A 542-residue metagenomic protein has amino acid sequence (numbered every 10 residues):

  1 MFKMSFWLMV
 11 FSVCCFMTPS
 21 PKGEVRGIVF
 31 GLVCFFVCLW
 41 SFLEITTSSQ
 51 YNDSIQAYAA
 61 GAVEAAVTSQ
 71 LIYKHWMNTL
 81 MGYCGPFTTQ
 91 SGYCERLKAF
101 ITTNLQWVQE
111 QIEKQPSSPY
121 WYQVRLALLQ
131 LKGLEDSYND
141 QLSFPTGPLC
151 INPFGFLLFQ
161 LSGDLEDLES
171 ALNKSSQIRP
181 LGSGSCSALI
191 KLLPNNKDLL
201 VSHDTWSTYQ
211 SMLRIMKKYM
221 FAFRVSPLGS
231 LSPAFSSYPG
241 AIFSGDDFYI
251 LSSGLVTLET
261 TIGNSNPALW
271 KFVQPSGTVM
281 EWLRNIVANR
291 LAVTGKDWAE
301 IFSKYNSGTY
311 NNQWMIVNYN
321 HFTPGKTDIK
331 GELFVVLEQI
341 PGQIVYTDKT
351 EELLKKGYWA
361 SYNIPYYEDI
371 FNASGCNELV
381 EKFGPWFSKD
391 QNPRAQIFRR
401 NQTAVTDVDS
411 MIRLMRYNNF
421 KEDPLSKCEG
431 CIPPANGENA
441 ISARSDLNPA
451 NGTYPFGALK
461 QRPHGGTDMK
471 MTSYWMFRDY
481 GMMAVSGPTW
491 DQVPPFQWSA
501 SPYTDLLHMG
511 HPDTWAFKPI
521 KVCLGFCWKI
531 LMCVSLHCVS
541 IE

Functional and structural regions predicted by a protein language model:
V10-L199, Y209-S211, F221-F243, N264-F272 (+2 more regions): C-terminus-biased signal that marks the final domain/tail of proteins
S202-D204, L258-T260, V317: Generic beta-strand/beta-sheet core signal
I215-K218: Short Gly/aromatic-enriched secondary-structure transition segments
D247-F248: Structural signature for solvent-exposed beta-strand/loop edge elements and short helix-capping sites, enriched
L251-V256: Beta-strand-turn-beta hairpins that frame and shape the catalytic cleft of phosphate-ester-processing enzymes
